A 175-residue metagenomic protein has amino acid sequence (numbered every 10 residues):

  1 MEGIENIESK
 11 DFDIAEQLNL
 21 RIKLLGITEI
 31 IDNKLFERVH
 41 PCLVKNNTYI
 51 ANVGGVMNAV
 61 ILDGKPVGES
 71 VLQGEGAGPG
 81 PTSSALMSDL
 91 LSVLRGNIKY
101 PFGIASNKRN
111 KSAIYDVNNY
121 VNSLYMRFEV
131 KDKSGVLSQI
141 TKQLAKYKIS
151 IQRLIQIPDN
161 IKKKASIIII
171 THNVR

Functional and structural regions predicted by a protein language model:
M1-N52, M57-A59: Substrate-binding/catalytic subdomain of NAD(P)-dependent oxidoreductase enzymes
E2-K10, M57, A77, P81-S88 (+2 more regions): Conserved active-site and cofactor/substrate-binding residues in soluble primary-metabolism enzymes
I27-E29, D63-K65, E129: A generic structural motif
N33, V56-N58, P66, N122-L124 (+1 more regions): A generic structural signal for well-ordered coil/turn residues at beta-strand boundaries that shape enzyme active-site
H40-K65, G76-G80, A145, I151-K162: Low-complexity, glycine/alanine/valine/leucine- and proline-rich hydrophobic stretches
I50, L72-A77, E129-K133: Hydrophobic alpha-helical bundle architecture
D63-G64, E69, Q73, G78-Y100: Helix-enriched interaction subdomains in cytosolic or periplasmic regions, typified by TIR/SEFIR signaling/NADase cores
A85, L90-R175: A conserved regulatory-domain signal marking ACT and ACT-like small-molecule sensing domains and adjacent regulatory
